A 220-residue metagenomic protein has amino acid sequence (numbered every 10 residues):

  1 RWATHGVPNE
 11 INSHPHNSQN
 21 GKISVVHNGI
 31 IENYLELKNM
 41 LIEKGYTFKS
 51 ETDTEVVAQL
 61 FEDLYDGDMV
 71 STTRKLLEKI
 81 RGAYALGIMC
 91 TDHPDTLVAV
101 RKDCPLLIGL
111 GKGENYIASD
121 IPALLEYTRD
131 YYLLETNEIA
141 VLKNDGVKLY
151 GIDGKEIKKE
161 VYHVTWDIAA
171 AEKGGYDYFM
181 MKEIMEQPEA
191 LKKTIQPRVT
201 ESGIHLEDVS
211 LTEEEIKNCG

Functional and structural regions predicted by a protein language model:
R1-G220: Conserved short alpha-helical segments that host acidic/polar catalytic motifs at enzyme active sites
